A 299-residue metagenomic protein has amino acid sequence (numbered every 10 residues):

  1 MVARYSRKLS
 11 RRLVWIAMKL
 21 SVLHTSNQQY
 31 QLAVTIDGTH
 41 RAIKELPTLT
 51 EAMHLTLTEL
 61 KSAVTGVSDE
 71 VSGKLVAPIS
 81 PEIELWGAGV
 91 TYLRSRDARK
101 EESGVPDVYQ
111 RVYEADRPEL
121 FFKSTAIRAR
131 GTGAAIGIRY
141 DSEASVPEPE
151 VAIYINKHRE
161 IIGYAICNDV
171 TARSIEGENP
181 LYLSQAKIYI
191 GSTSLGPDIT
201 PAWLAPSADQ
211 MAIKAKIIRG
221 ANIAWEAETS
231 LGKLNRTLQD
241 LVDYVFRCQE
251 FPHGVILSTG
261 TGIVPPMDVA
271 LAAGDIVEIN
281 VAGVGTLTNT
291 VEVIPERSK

Functional and structural regions predicted by a protein language model:
M1-A17: N-terminal amphipathic/basic-hydrophobic helices that include classical n-h-c signal peptides and signal-anchor
L13-E119, E228, I276-N280: N-terminal non-catalytic cap/leader segment that marks the start of a structured domain
M18, V22-Y30, I36-T39, K44 (+3 more regions): Charged, cofactor-coupling segments
T50-L55, K233-D243, E296-K299: Short, surface-exposed linear segments at secondary-structure transitions and domain or protein termini
G73, P149, D209-M211, A273-D275 (+1 more regions): Residues at beta-strand starts and edge strands
I83-V242, C248: Glycine-enriched loop-and-adjacent helix/strand subsegments that border the catalytic/binding cleft of enzyme cores
I218, T229, I256, G260-G262 (+3 more regions): Short, loop-centered acidic/histidine patches that primarily coordinate divalent metals
T237-L271: A conserved acidic, glycine/proline-rich C-terminal tail/linker
